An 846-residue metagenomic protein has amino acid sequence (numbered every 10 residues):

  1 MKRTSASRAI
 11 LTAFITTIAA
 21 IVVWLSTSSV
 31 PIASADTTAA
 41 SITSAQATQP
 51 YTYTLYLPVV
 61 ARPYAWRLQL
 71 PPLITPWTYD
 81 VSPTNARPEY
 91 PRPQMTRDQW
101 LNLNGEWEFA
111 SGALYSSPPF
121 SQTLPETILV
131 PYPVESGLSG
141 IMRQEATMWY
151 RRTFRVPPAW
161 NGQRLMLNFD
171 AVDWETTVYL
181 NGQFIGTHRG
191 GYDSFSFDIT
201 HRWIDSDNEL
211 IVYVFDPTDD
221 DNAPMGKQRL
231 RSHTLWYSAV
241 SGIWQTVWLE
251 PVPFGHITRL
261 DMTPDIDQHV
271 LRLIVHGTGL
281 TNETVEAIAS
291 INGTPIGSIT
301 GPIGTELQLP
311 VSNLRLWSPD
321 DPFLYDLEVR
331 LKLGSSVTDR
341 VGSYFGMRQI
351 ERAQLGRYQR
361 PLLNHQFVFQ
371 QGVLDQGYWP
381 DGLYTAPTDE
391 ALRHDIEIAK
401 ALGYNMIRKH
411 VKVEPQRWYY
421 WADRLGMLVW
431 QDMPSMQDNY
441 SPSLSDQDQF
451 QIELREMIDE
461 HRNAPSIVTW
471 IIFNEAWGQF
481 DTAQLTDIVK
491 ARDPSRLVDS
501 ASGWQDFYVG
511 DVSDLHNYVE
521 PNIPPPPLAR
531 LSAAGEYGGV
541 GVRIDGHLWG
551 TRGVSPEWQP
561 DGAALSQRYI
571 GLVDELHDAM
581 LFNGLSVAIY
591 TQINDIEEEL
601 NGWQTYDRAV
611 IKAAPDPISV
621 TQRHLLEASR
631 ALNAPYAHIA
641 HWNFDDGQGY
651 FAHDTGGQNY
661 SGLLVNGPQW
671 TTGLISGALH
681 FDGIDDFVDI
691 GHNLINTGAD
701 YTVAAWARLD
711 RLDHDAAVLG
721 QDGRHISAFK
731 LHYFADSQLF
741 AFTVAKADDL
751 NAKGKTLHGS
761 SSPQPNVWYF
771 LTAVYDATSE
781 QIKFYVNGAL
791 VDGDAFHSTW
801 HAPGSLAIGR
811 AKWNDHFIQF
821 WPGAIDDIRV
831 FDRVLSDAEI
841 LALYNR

Functional and structural regions predicted by a protein language model:
R92-D98, M142, L632-N633, D682-Y701 (+3 more regions): Short surface loop/edge beta-strand patches of beta-sandwich-type extracellular domains that form ligand-contact sites
E108-L114, G140-I141, E145-H256, G279-L280 (+4 more regions): Accessory beta-strand-rich segments of carbohydrate-active enzymes
S232, D794-A824: Flexible glycan-contacting loops in extracellular carbohydrate-active proteins
Q245-W248, A637-Q648, G673, T702-R711 (+4 more regions): Extracellular, beta-strand-rich glycan-interacting domains
H394-E397, A401, N405-K612: Substrate-binding/catalytic cleft of secreted carbohydrate-active enzymes, primarily glycoside hydrolases
A631-D685, T778, D792, H797 (+1 more regions): Extracytoplasmic low-complexity segments
L719-V744: Glycan-recognition/cleft segments
F742-F770: Short, aromatic/His-centered strand-loop micro-motif at the edge of beta-sheets
